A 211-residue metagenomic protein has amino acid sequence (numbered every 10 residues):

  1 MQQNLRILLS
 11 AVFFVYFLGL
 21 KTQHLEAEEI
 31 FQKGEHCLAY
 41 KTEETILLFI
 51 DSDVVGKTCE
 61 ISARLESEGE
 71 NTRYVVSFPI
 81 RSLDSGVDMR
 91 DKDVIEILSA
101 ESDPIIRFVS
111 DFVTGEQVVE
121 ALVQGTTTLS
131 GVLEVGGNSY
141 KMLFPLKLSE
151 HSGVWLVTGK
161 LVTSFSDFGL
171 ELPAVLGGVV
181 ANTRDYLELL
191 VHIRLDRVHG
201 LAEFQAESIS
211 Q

Functional and structural regions predicted by a protein language model:
M1-L9: Bacterial N-terminal signal peptides that target proteins for export
Q3-N4, T22-H24: Intrinsic disorder/low-complexity segments enriched in polar/small residues
Q3-N4, V15, G56: Generic alpha-helix initiation/capping and coil-helix boundary signal
L9-K21: Bacterial N-terminal signal peptides
Q23-Q211: Low-complexity, acidic/polar, glycine-enriched regions of mature
